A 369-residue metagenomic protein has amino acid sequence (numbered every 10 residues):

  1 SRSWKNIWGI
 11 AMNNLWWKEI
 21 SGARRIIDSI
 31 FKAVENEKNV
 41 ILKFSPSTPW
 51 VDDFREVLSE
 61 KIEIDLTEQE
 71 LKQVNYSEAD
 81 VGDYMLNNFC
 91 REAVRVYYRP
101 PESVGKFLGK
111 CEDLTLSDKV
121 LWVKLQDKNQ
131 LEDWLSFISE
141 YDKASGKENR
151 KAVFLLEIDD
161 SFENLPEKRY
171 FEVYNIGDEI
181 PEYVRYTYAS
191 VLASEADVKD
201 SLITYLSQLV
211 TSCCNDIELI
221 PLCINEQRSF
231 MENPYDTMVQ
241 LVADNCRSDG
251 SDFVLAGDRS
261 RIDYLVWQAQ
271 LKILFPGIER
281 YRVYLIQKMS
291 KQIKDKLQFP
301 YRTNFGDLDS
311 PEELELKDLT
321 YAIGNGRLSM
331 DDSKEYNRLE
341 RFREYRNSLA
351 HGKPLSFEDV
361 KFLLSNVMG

Functional and structural regions predicted by a protein language model:
G9-I27: N-terminal pre-Walker A segment at the start of P-loop NTPase domains
S21-R24, D28-K38, S45-T48, E60-E63 (+3 more regions): Amphipathic alpha-helical interface elements
W50-E68: P-loop NTPase Walker A phosphate-binding motif
E63-A93: AAA+/P-loop NTPase substrate/partner-engagement loops
